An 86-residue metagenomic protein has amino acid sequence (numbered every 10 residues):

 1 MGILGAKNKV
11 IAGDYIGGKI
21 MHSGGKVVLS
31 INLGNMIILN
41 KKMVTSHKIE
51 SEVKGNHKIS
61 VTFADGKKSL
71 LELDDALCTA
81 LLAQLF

Functional and structural regions predicted by a protein language model:
M1-G24: Anionic N-terminal interaction surfaces
I3-L4, Y15-I16, N32-F86: Acidic, Ser/Thr- and proline-rich intrinsically disordered linker/docking segments of eukaryotic scaffolds
V27-L29: Short beta-strand elements that form the blades of beta-propeller/WD-repeat-like and other beta-sheet-rich scaffold
